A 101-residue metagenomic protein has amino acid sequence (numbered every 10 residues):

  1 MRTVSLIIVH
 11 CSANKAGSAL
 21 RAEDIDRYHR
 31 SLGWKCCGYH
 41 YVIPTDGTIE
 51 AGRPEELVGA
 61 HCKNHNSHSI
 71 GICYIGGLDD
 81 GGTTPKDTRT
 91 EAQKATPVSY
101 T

Functional and structural regions predicted by a protein language model:
M1-L57, N66: Short, conserved "active-site rim" segments that organize catalytic pockets and cofactor/ligand binding
E56-P97: Active-site-adjacent mobile loop/cap segments within catalytic or ligand-binding domains
T101: Conserved small/polar residues in nucleotide/adenosyl-binding loops
